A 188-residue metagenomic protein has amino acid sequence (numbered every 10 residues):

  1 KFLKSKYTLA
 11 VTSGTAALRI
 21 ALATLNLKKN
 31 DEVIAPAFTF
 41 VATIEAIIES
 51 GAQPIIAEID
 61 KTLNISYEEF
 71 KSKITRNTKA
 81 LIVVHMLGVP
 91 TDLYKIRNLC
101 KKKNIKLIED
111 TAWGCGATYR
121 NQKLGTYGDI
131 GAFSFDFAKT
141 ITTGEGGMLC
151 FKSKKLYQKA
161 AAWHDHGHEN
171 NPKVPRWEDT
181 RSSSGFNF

Functional and structural regions predicted by a protein language model:
K1-A21, A35-P36, A57-I59: Short loop-beta-helix segment that forms the pyridoxal 5′-phosphate
K6-T8, D31-E32, E145-G146: Short active-site oxyanion
A23-G114, T118: PLP-dependent aminotransferase-like
T75, K123-T126: Active-site nucleotide-sugar/metal-binding loop of Leloir-type enzymes
G114-R120, Y127-F188: Active-site region of PLP-dependent enzymes
